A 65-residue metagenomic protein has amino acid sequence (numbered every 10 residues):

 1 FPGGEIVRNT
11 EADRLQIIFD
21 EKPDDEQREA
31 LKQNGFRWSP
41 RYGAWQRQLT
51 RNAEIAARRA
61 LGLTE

Functional and structural regions predicted by a protein language model:
F1-E65: Accessory DNA-engaging acidic/polar modules
